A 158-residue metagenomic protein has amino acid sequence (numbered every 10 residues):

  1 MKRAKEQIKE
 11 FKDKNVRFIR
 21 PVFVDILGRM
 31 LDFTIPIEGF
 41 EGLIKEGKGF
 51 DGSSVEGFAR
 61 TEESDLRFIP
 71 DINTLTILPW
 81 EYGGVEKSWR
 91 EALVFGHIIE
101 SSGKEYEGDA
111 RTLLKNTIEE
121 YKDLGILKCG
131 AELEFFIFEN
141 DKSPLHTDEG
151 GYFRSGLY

Functional and structural regions predicted by a protein language model:
M1-Y158: Glycine-rich, acidic/polar active-site loops that bind/position phosphate-bearing ligands
